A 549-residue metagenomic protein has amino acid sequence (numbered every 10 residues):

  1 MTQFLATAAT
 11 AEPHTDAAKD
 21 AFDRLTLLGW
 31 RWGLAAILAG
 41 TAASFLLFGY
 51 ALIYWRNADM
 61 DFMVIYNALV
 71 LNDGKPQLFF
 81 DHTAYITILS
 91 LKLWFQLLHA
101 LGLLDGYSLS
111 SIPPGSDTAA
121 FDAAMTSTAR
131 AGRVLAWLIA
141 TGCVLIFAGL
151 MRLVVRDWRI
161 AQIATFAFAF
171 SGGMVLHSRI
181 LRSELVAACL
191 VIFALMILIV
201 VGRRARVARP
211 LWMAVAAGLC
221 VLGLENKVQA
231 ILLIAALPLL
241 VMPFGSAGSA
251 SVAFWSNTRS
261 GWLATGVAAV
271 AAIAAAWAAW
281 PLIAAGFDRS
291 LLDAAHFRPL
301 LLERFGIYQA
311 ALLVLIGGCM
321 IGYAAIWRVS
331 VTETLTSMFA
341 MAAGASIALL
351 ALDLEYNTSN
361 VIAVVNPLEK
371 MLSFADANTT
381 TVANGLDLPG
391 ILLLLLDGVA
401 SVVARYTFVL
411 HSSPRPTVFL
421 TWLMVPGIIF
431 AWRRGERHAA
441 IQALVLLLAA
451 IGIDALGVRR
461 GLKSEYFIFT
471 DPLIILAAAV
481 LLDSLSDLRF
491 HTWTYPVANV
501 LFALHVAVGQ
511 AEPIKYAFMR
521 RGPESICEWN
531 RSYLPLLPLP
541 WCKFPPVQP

Functional and structural regions predicted by a protein language model:
A21-L25, L153-V155, A194-M213, G223 (+2 more regions): Membrane-interface transmembrane helices that cradle and orient dolichyl/undecaprenyl
L28-F62, V70-P76, F170, G223 (+3 more regions): Transmembrane signal-anchor helices characteristic of membrane glycosylation enzymes that use polyprenol
L34-L38, D122, T126, R130-V155 (+2 more regions): Transmembrane-helix motifs of polytopic, lipid-linked glycan transferases
G40-T41, A164-A169, M196, C220-L224 (+1 more regions): Short helix- or helix-capping micro-motifs that position conserved polar/aromatic residues at function-defining sites
M60, I65-Y66, L78-W137, L372-L388 (+3 more regions): Interfacial juxtamembrane loops and adjacent helix segments that form the catalytic/substrate-binding surfaces
L145-A148, M242, A250, L313-T336 (+2 more regions): Hydrophobic, aromatic-rich transmembrane alpha-helices and their immediate juxtamembrane boundary segments
G173-A187, K463-F467: Short acidic/glycine- and proline-prone juxtamembrane loop motifs at membrane-interface regions of multi-pass membrane
A214, G218, T336-S346, L447-L448 (+2 more regions): Signature aromatic-anchored transmembrane alpha helix within multi-pass, membrane-resident enzymes that catalyze glycan
